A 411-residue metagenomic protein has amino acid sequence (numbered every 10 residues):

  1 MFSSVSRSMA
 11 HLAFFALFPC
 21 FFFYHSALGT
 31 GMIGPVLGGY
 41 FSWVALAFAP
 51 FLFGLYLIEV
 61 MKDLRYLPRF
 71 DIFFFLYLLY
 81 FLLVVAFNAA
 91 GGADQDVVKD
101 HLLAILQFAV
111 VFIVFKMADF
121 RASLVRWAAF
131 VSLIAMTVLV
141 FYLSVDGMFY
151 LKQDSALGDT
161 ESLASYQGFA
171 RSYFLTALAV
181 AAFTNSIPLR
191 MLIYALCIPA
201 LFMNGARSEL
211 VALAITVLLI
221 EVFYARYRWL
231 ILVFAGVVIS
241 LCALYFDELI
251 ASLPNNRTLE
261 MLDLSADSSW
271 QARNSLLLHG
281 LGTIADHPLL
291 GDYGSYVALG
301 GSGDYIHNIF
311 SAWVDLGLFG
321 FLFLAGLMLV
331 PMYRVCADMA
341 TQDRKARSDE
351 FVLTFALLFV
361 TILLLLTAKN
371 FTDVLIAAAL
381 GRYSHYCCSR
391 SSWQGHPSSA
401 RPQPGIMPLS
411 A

Functional and structural regions predicted by a protein language model:
M1-V60, Y80-N88, F141-D146, T361: N-terminal signal-anchor transmembrane segment
L28, L262-F319, V335-D343: Long extracytoplasmic/lumenal interhelical loops at the membrane interface of multi-pass membrane proteins
T30-I33, A86-D96, A122-A170, S252-M261: Membrane-interfacial helix-loop-helix modules of multi-pass inner-membrane proteins that assemble, modify, or transport
V44-A49, F70-V85, G91-K116, F130-L133: Aromatic-anchored transmembrane helix interface
S123-Y150, L163-F223: Alpha-helical transmembrane segments of multi-pass inner-membrane proteins
F141-S144, E221-D263, L281, A285: A membrane-periplasm/extracellular boundary helix in multi-pass inner-membrane enzymes that assemble envelope glycans
L318-L365, R390, H396-P397: Hydrophobic transmembrane alpha-helices and their immediate junctions
V352-L365, K369-A411: Transmembrane alpha-helices of multi-pass inner-membrane enzymes
